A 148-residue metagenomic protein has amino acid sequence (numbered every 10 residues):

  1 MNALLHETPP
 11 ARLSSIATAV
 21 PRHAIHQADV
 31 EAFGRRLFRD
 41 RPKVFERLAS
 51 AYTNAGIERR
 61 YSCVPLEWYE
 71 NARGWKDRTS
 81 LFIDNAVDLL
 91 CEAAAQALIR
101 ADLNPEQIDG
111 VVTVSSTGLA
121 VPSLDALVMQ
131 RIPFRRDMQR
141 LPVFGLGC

Functional and structural regions predicted by a protein language model:
M1-D109: Conserved active-site "lid/cap" helical segment
A55, S62, S115-C148: Conserved catalytic cysteine-centered active-site region of acyl-thioester-dependent Claisen-condensing enzymes
D109-S115: Short glycine-rich or small-residue beta-strand-to-loop segments that form or flank ligand, phosphate, metal/Fe-S
